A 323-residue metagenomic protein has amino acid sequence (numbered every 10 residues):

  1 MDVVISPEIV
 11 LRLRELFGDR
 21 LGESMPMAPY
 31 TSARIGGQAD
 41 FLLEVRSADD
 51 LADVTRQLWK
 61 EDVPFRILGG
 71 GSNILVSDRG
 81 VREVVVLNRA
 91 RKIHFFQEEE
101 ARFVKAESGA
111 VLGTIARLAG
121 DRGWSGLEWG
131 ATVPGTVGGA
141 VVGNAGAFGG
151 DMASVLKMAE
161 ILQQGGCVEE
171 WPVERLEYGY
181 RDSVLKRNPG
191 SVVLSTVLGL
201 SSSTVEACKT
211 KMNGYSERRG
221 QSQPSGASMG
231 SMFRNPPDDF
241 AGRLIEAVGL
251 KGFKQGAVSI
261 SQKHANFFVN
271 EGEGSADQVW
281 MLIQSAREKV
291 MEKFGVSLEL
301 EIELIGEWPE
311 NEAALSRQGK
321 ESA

Functional and structural regions predicted by a protein language model:
D2-V137: Anion-binding (especially nucleotide phosphate/pyrophosphate-binding) glycine-rich loop and adjoining beta-alpha core
G22-E23, I74, L162-A323: Phosphate/pyrophosphate- and phosphate-bearing ligand-binding catalytic cores of soluble enzymes
R34, K105-E107, E128, T132 (+5 more regions): Conserved beta-strand segments that form the floor/walls of ligand-binding pockets within enzyme and binding domains
G36-G37, L43-A48, L75-H94, V142-V173 (+1 more regions): Structural signature of FAD isoalloxazine-binding scaffolds in flavoprotein oxidoreductases
A39, S72-V76, L112, G138-G143 (+4 more regions): Short, flexible micro-motifs
E61, L68-G70, V155, G226-A227 (+1 more regions): Short, basic and Ser/Thr-rich N-terminal targeting/leader segments
G70, G113, G143-A145, R175-Y180: Short acidic (Asp/Glu) patches
G113-R122, G126-K157, Q163, S228: A gly/ser-rich beta-alpha-beta helix-loop segment of oxidoreductase catalytic cores
